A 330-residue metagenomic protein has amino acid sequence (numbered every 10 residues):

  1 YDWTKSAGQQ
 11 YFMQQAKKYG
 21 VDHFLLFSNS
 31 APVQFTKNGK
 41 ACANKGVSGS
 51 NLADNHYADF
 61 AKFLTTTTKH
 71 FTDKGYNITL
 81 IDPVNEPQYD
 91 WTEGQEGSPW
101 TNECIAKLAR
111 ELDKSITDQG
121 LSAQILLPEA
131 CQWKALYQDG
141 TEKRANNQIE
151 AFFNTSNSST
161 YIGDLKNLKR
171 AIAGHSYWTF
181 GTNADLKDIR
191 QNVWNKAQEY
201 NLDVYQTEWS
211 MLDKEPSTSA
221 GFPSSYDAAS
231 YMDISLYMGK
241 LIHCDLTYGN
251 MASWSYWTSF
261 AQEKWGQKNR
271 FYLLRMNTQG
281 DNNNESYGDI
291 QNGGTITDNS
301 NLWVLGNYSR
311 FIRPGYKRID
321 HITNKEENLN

Functional and structural regions predicted by a protein language model:
Y1, V33, G39-L52, D139-G163 (+1 more regions): Surface-exposed intrinsically disordered loops and tails
Y1-T79, E93-A106, R110, K114: N-terminal catalytic cores of secreted or lumenal carbohydrate-active enzymes
L26, P83-E86, L127-P128, G174 (+2 more regions): Conserved beta-strand positions
F27-V33, V84, S210, F260: Short glycine-enriched loops at secondary-structure junctions
P32-N44, Q88-E93, K134-Y137, D213-T218 (+1 more regions): Short acidic/His/Gly/Ser-rich catalytic and metal-binding motifs that mark active-site loops of diverse hydrolases
Y57, K69, K74, E96-L241 (+1 more regions): Noncatalytic carbohydrate-binding groove/subsite architecture in carbohydrate-active enzymes
Q206-R310, I319-K325: Aromatic/acidic polysaccharide-binding cleft in carbohydrate-active enzymes
